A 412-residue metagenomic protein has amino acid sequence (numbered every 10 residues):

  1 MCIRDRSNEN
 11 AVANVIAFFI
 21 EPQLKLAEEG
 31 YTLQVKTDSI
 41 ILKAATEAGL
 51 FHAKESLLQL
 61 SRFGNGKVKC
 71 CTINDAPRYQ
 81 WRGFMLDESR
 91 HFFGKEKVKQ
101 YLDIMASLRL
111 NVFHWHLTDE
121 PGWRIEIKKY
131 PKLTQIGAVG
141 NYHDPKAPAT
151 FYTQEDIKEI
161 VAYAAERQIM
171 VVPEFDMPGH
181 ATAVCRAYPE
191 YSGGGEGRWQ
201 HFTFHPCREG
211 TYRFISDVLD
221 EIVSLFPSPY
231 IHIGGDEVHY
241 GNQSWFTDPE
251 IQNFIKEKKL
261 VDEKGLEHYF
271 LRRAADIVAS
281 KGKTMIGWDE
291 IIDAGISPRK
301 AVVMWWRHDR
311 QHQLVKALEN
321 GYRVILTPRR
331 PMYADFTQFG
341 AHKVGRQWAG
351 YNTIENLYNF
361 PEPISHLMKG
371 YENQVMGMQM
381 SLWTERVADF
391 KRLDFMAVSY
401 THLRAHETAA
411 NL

Functional and structural regions predicted by a protein language model:
M1-D5, V398, H402-L412: Residue-level detector of conserved catalytic or cofactor/ligand-binding positions in enzyme active sites
R4-Y79, L403-R404: Contiguous, structured surface segment used for ligand recognition
S39-I40, R299-V303: Short active-site oxyanion
Q80, F84-K281: Substrate-binding cleft of carbohydrate-active enzyme catalytic domains
G83-M85, H114, I231-H232, M285-G287 (+3 more regions): Structural recognition of the beta-strand scaffold that forms the well-ordered cores of secreted hydrolase catalytic
S89, T118-E120, D176-H180, D236-V238 (+4 more regions): Active-site beta-loop-alpha junctions enriched in small/polar residues
I233, V278, V303, Y400-L403: Hydrophobic, well-ordered secondary-structure elements that form the walls of internal hydrophobic environments
I292-P298, W306-S399, L403-R404: Conserved alpha/beta catalytic core and glycan-binding cleft of carbohydrate-active enzymes
